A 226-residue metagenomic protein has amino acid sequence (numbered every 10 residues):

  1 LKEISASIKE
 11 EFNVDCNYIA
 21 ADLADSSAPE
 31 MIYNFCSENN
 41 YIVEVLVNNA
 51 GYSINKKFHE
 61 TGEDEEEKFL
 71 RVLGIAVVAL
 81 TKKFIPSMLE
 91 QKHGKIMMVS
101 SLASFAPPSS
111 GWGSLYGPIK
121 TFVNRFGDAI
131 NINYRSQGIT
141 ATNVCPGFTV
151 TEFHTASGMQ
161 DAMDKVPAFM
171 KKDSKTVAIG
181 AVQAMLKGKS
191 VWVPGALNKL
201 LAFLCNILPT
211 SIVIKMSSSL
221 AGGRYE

Functional and structural regions predicted by a protein language model:
E10-S26: Rossmann-fold cofactor-recognition segment
E11, A106, D128-T140: Active-site-adjacent segment of SDR/Rossmann-fold oxidoreductases
N49-I54: Conserved NAD(P)H cofactor-binding loop of Rossmann-fold oxidoreductase domains
K57-H59, E65-F69: Substrate-binding pocket helix/loop in short-chain dehydrogenase/reductase
T81, I119: Active-site helix of classical SDR
S101: Residue(s) in the substrate-gating loop at a strand-loop-helix junction that position the organic substrate next
N143, D164-L201: C-terminal helical subdomain
